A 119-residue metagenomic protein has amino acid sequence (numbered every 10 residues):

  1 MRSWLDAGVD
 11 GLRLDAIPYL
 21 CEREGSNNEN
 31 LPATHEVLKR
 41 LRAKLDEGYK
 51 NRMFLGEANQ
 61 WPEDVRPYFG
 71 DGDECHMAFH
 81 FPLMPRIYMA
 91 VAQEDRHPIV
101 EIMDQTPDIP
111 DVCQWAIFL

Functional and structural regions predicted by a protein language model:
M1-L5, M103: Short, acidic/polar
W4, L14-D15, F54: Conserved, mostly hydrophobic/aromatic
P18-Y19, W61: Conserved beta-strand edge residues that scaffold enzyme active sites
Y19-H35, P85-E94: The substrate-binding groove and active-site-proximal loops of carbohydrate-active enzymes, especially glycoside
S26-R52: Alpha-helix-loop-beta-strand connector modules within alpha/beta enzyme cores
A43-L119: Conserved alpha/beta catalytic core and glycan-binding cleft of carbohydrate-active enzymes
